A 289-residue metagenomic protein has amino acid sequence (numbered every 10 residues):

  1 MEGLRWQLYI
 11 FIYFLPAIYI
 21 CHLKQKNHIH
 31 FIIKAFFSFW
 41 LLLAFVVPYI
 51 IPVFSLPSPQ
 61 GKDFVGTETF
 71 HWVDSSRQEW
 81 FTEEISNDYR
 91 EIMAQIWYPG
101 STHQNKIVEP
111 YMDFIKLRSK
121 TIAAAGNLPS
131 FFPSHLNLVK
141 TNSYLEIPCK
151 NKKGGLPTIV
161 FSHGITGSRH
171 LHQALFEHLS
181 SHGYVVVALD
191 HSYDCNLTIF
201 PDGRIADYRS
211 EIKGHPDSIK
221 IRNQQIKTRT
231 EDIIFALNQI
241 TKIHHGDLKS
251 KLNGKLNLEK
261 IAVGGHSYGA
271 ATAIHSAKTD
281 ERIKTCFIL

Functional and structural regions predicted by a protein language model:
M1-L23: Membrane-embedded alpha-helical segments of integral membrane proteins
H28-P52: Internal/C-terminal transmembrane anchor helices
V46-I159: Domain-level recognition of soluble alpha/beta enzyme cores, biased toward histidine phosphatases/phosphomutases
I96, L179, I233, I261: Divalent metal-coordination and catalytic microenvironments
Y98, F161-I165, S267: Glycine-rich His-Gly loop
L138-L156, F161-I199: Short substrate-entry loop that stabilizes the transition state in hydrolases
Y193-C195, I199-L258: Alpha/beta-hydrolase active-site loop
A236-L289: Primarily recognizes the serine-hydrolase "nucleophile elbow" in alpha/beta-hydrolase and SGNH/GDSL folds
